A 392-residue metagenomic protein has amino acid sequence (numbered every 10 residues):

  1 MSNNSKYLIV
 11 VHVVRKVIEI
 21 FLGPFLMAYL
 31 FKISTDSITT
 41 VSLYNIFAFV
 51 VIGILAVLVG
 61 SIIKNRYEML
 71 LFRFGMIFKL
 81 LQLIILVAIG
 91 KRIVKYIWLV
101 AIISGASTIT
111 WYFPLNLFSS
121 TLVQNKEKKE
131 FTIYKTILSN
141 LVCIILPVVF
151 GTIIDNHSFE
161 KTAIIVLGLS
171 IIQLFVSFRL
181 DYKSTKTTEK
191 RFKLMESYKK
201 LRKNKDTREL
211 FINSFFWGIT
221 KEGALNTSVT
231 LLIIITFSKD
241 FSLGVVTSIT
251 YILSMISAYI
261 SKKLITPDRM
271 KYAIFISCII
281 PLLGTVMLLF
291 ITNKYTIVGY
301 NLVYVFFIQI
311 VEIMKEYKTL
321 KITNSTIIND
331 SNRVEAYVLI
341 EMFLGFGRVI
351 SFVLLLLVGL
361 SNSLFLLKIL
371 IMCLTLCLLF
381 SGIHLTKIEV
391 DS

Functional and structural regions predicted by a protein language model:
M1-V50, D206-S248: Helix-loop boundary and gating motifs at the non-cytosolic
V11-G23, F47-A56, F78, V100-I154 (+5 more regions): Substrate-agnostic recognition of the 12-TM MFS/MFS-like secondary transporter fold
M27-K32, I145-A163, I234-I235, V349-F365: Transmembrane alpha-helix termini and helix-breaking/packing motifs in multi-pass membrane transporters
I54-K79: Conserved MFS/SLC helix-loop-helix module at the cytosolic interface between two early adjacent transmembrane helices
L70-I85, Y272-M287: Structural signature of the two symmetry-related core transmembrane helices
A88-V100, L289-Y304: Helix-loop junctions at membrane interfaces in 12-TM secondary transporters
T162-R179, L367-I383: Symmetry-related core transmembrane helices of the 12-TM Major Facilitator Superfamily/SLC fold
L174-F192, I383-S392: Helix-loop junctions on the cytosolic side of multi-pass membrane transporters, especially the intracellular loop
